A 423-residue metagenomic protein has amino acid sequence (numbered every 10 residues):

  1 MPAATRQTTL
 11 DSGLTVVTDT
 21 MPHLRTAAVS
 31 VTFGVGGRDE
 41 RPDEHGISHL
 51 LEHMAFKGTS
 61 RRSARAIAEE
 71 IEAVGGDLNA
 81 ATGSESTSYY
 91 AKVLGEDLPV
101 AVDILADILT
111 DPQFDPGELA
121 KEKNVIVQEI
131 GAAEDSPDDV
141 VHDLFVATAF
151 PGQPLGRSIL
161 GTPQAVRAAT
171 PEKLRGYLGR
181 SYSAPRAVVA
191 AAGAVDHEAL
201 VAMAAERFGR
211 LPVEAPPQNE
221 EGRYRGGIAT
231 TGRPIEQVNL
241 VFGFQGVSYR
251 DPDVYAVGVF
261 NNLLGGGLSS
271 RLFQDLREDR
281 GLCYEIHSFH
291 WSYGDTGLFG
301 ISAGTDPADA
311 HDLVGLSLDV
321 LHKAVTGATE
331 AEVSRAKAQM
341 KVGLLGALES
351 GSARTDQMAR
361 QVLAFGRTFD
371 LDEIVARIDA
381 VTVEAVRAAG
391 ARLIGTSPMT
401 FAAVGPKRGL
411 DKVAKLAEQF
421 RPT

Functional and structural regions predicted by a protein language model:
A3-T5, T9, V17-T20, A64-N219 (+6 more regions): Charge-rich, well-structured scaffold segments of protease-associated domains
G13, T20-I71, Y182, P252-L264 (+1 more regions): Active/ligand-binding-proximal structured segments within catalytic/core domains that scaffold catalytic residues
T26-A28, Q237, L298: Conserved catalytic motifs of the protein kinase core domain
A28-T32, L240-G243, A402: Active-site-flanking beta-strand signature of metal-NTP-handling nucleotidyl enzymes and homologous cyclase-like
H49, H53, H142, H197 (+1 more regions): Histidine-centered active-site/metal-ligand motif
